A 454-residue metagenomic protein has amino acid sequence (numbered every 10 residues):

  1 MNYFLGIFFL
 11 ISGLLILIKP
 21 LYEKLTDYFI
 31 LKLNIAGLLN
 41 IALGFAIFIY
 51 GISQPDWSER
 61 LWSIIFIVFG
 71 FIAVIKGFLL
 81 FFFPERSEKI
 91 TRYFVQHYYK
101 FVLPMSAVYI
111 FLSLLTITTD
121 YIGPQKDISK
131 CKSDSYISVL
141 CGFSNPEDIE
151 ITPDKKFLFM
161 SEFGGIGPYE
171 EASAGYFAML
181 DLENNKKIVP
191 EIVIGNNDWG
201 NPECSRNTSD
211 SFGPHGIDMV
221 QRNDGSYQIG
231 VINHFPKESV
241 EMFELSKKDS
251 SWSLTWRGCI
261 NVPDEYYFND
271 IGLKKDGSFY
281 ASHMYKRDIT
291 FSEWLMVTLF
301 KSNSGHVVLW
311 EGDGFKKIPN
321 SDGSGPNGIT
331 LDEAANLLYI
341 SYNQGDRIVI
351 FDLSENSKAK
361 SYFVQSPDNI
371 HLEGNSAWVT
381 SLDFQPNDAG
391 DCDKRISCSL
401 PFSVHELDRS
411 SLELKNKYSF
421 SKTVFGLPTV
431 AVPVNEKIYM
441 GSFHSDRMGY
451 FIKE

Functional and structural regions predicted by a protein language model:
G123-S144, P202, L254, L414-F420: A short helix->beta-strand "capping" segment at the edge of beta-propeller domains
S138-Y176, G426-L427: Beta-strand-rich domains and repeat architectures in extracellular enzymes and scaffolds, especially beta-propellers
N145, S173, G213, P236 (+8 more regions): Beta-rich catalytic cores
T152-K155, V220-G225, L273-D276, E333-A335 (+2 more regions): Residue-level detector of Asp-centered blade-edge/turn motifs that repeat once per structural unit in beta-propeller
M160-A174, V231-I232, A281-S302, T380-S399 (+1 more regions): Short, conserved, GDST-rich strand-edge loop motifs in beta-rich repeat architectures
S173-N223, N369: Blade-loop segments of beta-propeller domains
K186-D210, R257-D264, M284-K286, G314-K316 (+1 more regions): Surface-exposed loop and turn segments in beta-propeller and other repeat-based domains that flank or scaffold
V364-K417: Loop/turn-rich, solvent-exposed surfaces of beta-rich toroidal or solenoidal domains
